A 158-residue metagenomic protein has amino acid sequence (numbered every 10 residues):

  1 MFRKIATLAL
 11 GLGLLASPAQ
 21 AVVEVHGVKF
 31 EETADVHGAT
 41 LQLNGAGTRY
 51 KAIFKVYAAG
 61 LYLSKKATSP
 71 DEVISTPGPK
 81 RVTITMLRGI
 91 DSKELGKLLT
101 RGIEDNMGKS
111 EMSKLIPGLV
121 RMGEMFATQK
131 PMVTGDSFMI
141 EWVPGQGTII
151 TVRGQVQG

Functional and structural regions predicted by a protein language model:
M1-K4: Positively charged n-region of N-terminal signal peptides that target proteins for export
T7-A16: Bacterial N-terminal signal peptides
S17-A21: Sec/Tat signal peptide C-region and signal peptidase I cleavage site
V22-I74: N-terminal structural module
G27-F30, W142-Q146: A short, compositionally biased
A67-G145: Mid-length scaffold segments of soluble, non-membrane domains
V152-G154: Short strand-turn-strand beta-turns centered on an Asx-Gly dipeptide
